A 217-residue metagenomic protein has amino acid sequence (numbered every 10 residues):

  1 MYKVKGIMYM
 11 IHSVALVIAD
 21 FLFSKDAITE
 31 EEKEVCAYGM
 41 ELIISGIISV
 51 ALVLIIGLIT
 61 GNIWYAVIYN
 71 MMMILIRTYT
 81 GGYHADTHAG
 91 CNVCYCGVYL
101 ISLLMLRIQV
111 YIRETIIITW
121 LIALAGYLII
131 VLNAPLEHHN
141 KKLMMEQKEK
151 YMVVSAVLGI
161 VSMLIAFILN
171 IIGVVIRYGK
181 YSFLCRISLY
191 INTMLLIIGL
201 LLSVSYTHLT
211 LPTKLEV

Functional and structural regions predicted by a protein language model:
E32-L42, Y83-C91: Short, amphipathic, aromatic/basic-enriched membrane-interface segments that mark the entry/exit of transmembrane
L58-Y69: Structural signature of hydrophobic alpha-helical transmembrane segments
M73-H84, P135-H139: C-terminal ends of transmembrane helices
T87-C96, I117-W120: Cytoplasmic-side transmembrane-helix entry/capping segments in multi-pass membrane proteins
L103-V110, G159-V174: Hydrophobic alpha-helical transmembrane segments in multi-pass integral membrane proteins
E114-G126, S188: Alpha-helical transmembrane segments
E137-I160: Membrane-helix boundary/juxtamembrane motif in polytopic membrane proteins
T207-T213: Conserved small/polar residues in nucleotide/adenosyl-binding loops
